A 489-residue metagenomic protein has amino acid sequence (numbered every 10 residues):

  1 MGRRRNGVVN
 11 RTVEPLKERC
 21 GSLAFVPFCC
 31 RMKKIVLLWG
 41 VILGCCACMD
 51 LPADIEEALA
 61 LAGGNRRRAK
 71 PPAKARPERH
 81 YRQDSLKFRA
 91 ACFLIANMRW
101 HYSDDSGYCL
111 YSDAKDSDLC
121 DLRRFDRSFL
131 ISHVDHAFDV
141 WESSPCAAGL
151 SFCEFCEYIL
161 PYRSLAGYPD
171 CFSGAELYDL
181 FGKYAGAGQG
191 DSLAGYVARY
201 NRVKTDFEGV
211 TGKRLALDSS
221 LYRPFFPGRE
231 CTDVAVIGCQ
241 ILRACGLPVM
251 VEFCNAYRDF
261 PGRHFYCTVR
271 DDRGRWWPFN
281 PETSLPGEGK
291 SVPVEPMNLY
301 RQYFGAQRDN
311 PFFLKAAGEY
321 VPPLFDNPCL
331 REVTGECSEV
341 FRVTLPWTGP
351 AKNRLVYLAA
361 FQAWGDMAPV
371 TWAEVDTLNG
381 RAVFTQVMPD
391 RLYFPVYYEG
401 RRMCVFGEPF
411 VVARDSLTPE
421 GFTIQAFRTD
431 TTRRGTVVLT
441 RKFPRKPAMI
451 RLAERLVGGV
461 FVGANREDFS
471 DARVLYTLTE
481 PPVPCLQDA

Functional and structural regions predicted by a protein language model:
M1-R4, E14, C20-D54: Bacterial Sec-dependent N-terminal signal peptides
C20, C29-C30, C45-C48, C92 (+14 more regions): Generic recognition of cysteine residues
C48-C92, A96-D104, P261, E288-A489: Mixed-charge, low-complexity segments
D54-A60, R79, G182-R202, G212-L221 (+1 more regions): Hydrophobic/aromatic-rich core segments of domains that either
A60, K70-P71, P77-P227, P261-G262: Secondary-structure boundary elements
